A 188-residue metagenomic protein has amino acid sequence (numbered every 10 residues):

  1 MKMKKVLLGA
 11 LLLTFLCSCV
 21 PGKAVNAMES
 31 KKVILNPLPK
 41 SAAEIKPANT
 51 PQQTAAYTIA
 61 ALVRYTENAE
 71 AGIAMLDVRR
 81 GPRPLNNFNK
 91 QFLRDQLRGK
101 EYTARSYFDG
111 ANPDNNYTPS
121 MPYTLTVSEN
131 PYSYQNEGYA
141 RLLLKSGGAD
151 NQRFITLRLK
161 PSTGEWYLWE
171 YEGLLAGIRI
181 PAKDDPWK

Functional and structural regions predicted by a protein language model:
M1-L8: Bacterial N-terminal signal peptides that target proteins for export
G9-S18: Bacterial N-terminal signal peptides
V20-K31: Bacterial Sec signal peptide processing site at the extreme N-terminus
E29-D109: Core segments of small alpha/beta cavity-forming domains
K90-D150: Surface-exposed, charged secondary-structure patches
K145-W187: Short beta-strand edge/turn micro-motifs at domain boundaries
